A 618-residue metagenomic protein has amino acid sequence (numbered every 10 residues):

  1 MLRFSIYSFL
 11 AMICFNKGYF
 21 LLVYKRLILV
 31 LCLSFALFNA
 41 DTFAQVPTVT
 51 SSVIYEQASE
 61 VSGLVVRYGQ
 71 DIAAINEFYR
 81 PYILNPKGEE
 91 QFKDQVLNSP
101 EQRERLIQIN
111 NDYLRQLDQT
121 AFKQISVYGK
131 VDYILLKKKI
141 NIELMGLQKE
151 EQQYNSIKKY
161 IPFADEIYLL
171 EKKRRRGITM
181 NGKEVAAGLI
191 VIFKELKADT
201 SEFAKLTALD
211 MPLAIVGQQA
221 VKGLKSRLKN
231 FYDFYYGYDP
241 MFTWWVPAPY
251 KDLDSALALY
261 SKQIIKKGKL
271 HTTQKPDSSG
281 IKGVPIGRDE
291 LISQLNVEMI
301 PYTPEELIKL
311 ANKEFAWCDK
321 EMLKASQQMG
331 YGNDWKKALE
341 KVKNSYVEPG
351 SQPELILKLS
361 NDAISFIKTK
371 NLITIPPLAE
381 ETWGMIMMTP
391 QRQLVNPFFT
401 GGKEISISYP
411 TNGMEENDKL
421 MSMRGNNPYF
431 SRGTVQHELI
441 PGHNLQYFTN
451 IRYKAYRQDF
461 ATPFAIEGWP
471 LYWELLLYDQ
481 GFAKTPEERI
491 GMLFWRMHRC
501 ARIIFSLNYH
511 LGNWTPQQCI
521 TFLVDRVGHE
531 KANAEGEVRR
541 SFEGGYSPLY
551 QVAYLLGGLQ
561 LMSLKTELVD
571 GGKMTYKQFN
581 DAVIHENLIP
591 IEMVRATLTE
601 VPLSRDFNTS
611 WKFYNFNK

Functional and structural regions predicted by a protein language model:
M1-Y24: N-terminal secretory signal peptides that target proteins for export/translocation
I6-Y7, N16, L29-L31, N427 (+1 more regions): Residue-level detector of transmembrane insertion/anchoring sites
F9-L10, S34, E467: Generic alpha-helical structural signal
M12, F35-L37, R67: Short linear motifs centered on Gly/Pro in flexible linkers and helix caps
I28-F38: Bacterial N-terminal signal peptides
N39-A44: Sec/Tat signal peptide C-region and signal peptidase I cleavage site
Q45-K618: N-terminal maturation segment of proteins
